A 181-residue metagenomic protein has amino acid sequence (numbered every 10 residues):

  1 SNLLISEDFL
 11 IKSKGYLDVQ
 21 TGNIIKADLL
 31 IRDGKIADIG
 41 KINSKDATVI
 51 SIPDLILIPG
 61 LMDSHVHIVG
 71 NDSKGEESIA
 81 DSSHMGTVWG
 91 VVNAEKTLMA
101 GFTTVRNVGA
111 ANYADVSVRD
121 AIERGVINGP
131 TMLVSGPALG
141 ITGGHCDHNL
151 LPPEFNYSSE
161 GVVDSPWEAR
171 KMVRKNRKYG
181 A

Functional and structural regions predicted by a protein language model:
L3-L10, Y16, T21-I58: Histidine-rich, glycine-flanked metal-binding segment
K14, L29, G34, D54 (+4 more regions): Divalent metal-coordination and catalytic microenvironments
V19, A110, P137: Flexible loop residues that form catalytic and substrate-binding hotspots at small-molecule/glycan-binding clefts
A47-I56, V116-V126, A169-G180: Short amphipathic alpha-helices and their capping/turn segments at secondary-structure boundaries
I50, R106-N107, V134: General beta-strand structural signal in soluble alpha/beta enzymes
L55-V126, T142-H145, P152: Metal-associated gating/positioning segment near the N- to mid-region
V126-A181: Metal-coordinating catalytic core of metallo-dependent amide/deamination hydrolases
